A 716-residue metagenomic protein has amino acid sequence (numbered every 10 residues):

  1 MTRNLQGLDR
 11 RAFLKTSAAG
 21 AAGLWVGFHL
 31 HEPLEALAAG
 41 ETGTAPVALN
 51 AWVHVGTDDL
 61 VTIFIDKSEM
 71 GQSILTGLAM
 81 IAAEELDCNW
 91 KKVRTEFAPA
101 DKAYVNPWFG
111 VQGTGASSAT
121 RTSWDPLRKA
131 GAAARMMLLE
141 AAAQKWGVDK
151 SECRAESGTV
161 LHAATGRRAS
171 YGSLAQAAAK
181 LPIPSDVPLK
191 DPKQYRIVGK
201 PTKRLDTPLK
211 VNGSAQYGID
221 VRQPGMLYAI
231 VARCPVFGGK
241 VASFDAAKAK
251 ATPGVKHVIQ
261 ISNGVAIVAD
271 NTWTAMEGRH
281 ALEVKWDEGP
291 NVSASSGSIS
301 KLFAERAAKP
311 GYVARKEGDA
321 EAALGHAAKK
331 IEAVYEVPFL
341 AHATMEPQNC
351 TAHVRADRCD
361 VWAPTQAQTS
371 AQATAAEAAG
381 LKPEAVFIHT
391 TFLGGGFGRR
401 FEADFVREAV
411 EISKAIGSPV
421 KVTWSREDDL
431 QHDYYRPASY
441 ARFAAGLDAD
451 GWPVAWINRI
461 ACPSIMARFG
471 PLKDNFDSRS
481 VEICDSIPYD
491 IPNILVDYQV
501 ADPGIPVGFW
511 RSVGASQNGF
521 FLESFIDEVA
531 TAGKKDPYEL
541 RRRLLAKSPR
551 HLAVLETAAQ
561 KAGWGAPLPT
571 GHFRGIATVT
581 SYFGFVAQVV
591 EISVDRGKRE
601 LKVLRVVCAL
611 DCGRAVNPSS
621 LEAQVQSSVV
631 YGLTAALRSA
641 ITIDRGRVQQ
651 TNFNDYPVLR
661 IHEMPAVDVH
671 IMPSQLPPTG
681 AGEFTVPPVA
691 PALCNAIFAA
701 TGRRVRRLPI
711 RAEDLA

Functional and structural regions predicted by a protein language model:
T2-L30, L37-A716: Cofactor-binding beta-sheet edge motifs in enzyme active sites
